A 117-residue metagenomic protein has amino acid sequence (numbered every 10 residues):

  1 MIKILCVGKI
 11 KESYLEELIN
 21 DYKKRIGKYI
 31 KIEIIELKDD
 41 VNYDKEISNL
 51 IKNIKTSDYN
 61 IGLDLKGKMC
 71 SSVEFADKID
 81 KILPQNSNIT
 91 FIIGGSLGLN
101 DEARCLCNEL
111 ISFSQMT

Functional and structural regions predicted by a protein language model:
M1-Y22, I26: N-terminal beta1-alpha1 ligand-phosphate binding loop
I2, E16-I19, K55-T56, L83-N88 (+1 more regions): Positively charged, solvent-exposed patches that mediate nucleic-acid binding
L5-G8, I61-D64, I92: Acidic beta-strand-to-loop metal/phosphate-binding motif
I10, L65-K68, G95-G98: Short glycine-rich anion-binding loops that position phosphate/pyrophosphate groups of nucleotides and phosphorylated
Y14-L15, N42, S71, L99: Secondary-structure boundary/capping motif
L15-L18, E46, E74-F75, A103: Residues at alpha-helix caps and immediate loop-helix transition turns in enzyme cores, especially N- and C-cap
I30-N88: S-adenosyl-L-methionine/SAH cofactor-binding core of RNA-modifying enzymes
S72-T117: Flexible, gly/pro- and Lys/Arg-enriched active-site loops
